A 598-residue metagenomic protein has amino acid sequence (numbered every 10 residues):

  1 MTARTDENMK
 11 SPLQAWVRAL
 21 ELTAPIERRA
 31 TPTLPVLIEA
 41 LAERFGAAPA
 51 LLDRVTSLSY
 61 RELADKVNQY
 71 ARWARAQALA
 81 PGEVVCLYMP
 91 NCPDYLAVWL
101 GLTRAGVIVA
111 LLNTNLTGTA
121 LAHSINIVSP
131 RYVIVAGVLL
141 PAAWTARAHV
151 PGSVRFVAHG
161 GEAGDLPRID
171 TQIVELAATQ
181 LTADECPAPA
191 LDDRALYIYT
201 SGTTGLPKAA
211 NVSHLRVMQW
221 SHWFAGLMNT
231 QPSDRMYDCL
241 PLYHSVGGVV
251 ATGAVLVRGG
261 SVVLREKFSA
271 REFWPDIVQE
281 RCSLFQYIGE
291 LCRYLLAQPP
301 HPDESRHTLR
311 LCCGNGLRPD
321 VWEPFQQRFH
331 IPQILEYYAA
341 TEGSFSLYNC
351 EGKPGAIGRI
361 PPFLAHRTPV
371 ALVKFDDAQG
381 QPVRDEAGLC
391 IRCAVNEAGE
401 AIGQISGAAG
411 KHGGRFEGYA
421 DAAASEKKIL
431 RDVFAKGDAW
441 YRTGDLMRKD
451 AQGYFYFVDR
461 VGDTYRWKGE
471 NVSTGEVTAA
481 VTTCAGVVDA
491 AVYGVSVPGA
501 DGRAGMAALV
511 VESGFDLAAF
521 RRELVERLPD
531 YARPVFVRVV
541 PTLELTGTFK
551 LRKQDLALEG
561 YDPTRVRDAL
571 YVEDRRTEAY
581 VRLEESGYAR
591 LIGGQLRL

Functional and structural regions predicted by a protein language model:
M1-D6, R72, A76-Q77, L100 (+3 more regions): Structural core segment of the AMP-binding/adenylate-forming
R28-A30, E39, A47-C92, L96-L100 (+3 more regions): Conserved AMP-binding/adenylate-forming core of the ANL superfamily
A47, A158, T179-Y199, L206 (+1 more regions): Conserved pre-ATP/AMP-binding loop-to-beta segment of ANL
S59-R61, A195-Q219: Conserved AMP-binding A3 loop
L116-T119, H123, V133-V135, F285 (+4 more regions): AMP-binding/adenylate-forming catalytic core of the ANL superfamily
M218-R235, Y243-S283, Q298: Conserved AMP-binding/adenylation subdomain of ANL enzymes
Q279-Y287, L296-A378, R415, Y419: Gly/Ser/Thr-rich phosphate-binding loop
L528-L551, D568-Q595: AMP-binding/adenylate-forming catalytic domain of the ANL superfamily
